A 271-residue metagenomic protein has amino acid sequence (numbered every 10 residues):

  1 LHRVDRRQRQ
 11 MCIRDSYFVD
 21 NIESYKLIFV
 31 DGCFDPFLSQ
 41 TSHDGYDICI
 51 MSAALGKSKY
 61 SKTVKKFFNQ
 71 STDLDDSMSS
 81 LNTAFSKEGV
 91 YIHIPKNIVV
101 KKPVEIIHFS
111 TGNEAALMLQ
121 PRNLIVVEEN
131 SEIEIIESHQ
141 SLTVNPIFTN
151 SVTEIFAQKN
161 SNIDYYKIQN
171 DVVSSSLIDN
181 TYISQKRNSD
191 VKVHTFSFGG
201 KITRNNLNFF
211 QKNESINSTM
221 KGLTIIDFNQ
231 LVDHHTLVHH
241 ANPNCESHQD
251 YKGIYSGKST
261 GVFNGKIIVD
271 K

Functional and structural regions predicted by a protein language model:
L1-I13: Single conserved hydrophobic/aromatic residue that forms the stacking wall/gate of nucleotide- or nucleobase-binding
Q8, D15, F29, F37-D47 (+1 more regions): Conserved beta-strand/loop scaffold segments within soluble protein domains that form the structured core and edges
N21-I22, D190: Generic hydrophobic-segment detector
S24, F34: Phosphate-centric recognition/catalysis
